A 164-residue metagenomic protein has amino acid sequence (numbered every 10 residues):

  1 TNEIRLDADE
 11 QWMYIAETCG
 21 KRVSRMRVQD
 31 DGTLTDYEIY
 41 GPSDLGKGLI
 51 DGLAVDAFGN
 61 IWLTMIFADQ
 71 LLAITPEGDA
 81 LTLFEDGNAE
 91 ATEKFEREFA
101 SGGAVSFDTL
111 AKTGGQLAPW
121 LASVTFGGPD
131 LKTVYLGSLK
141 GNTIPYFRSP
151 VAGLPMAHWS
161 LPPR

Functional and structural regions predicted by a protein language model:
T1-W12, P42-W62, A68, E93 (+2 more regions): Beta-rich, blade/repeat-based domains predominating in secreted/periplasmic proteins but also intracellular
R5-L34: Glycine- and Gly-Pro-enriched alpha-helical subdomains that act as flexible, kink-prone "lid/hinge" or packing modules
T18, V28, I66, P76 (+2 more regions): Short loop/turn segments immediately following the C-termini of beta-strands
K21-S24, D69-L72, N142-P145: Structural signal for beta-propeller blades
M26-T33, P76-T82, D86-N88, R148-H158: Short loop/turn segments immediately following beta-strands, especially the blade-tip and inter-blade linker loops
Y37-K47, L83-G114, S160-R164: Surface-exposed loop and turn segments in beta-propeller and other repeat-based domains that flank or scaffold
T75, F84-N88, T125-G128, S138: Short leucine-rich amphipathic alpha-helical surface patches
A118-R164: Blade-level signature of beta-propeller repeat domains, shared across WD40, Kelch, NHL, RCC1 and BNR/Asp-box propellers
